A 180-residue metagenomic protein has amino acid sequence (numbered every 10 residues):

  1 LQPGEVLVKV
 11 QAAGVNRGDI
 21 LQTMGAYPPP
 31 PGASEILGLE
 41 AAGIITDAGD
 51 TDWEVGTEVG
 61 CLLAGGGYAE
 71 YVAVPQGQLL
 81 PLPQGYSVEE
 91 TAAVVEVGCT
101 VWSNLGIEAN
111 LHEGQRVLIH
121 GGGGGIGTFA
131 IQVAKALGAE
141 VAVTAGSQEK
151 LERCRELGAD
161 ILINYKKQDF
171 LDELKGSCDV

Functional and structural regions predicted by a protein language model:
L1-V15, M24-G66: Glycine-rich beta-strand-centered segment in the early N-terminal region that forms part of a ligand/cofactor-binding
E5, A12-G14, E40, D47-D52 (+6 more regions): Conserved functional loop/turn residues at catalytic and ligand-binding sites
I20-Q22, F129: Conserved catalytic-core motifs of eukaryotic protein kinase domains, centered on the activation segment
L21, G32, E58-G121: NAD(P)H dinucleotide-binding glycine-rich loop of Rossmann-like/cofactor-binding domains, especially the beta1-alpha1
I45, G56-C61, V141-G146, L162 (+1 more regions): Short, hydrophobic beta-strand segments that form beta-sheet elements in well-ordered domains
A92-Q168, E173: Mid-domain Rossmann-like dinucleotide-binding core that forms the NAD(H)/NADP(H) cofactor-binding site
E173-V180: A short acidic, Gly/Pro-enriched loop at the edge of an enzyme's catalytic core that lines a small-molecule cofactor
